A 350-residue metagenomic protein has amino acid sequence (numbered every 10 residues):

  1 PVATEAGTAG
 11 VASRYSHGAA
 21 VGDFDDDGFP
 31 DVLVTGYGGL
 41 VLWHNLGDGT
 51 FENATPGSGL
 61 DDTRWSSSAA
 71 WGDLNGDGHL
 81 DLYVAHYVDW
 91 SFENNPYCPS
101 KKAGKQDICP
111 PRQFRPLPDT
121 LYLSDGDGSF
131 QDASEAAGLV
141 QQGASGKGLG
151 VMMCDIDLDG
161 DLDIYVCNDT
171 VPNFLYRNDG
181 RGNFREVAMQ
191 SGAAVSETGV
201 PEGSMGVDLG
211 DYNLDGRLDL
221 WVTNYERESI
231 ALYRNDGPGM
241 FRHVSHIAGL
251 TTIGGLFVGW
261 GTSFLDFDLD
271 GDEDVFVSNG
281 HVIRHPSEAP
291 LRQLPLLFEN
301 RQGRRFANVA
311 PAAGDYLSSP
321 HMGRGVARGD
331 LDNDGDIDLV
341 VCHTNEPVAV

Functional and structural regions predicted by a protein language model:
P1-V350: Acidic, glycine/proline-rich Ca2+-coordinating loop motifs
